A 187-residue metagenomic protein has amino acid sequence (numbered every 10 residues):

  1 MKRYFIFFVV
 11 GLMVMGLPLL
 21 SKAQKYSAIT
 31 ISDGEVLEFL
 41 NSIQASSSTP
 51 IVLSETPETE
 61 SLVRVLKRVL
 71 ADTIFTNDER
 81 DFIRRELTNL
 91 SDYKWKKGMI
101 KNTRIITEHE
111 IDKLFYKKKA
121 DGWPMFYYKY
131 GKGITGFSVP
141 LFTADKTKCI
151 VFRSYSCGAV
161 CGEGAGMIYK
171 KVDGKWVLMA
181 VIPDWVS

Functional and structural regions predicted by a protein language model:
M1-T30: Bacterial Sec-dependent N-terminal signal peptides
I6-F7, F39, I83, G174: Short amphipathic alpha-helical "recognition" segments used for binding
V9-V10, L87, L178: Enrichment for repetitive, rod-forming helical segments
M13, P18, I100, G133-S138 (+2 more regions): Compositionally biased, intrinsically disordered low-complexity regions
A23-K148, S156-C157, S187: Flexible low-complexity loop/turn motifs enriched in small/helix-breaking residues
D145-V172: Exposed beta-sheet edge and beta->alpha loop/turn motif
I168-V186: Short beta-strand edge/turn micro-motifs at domain boundaries
